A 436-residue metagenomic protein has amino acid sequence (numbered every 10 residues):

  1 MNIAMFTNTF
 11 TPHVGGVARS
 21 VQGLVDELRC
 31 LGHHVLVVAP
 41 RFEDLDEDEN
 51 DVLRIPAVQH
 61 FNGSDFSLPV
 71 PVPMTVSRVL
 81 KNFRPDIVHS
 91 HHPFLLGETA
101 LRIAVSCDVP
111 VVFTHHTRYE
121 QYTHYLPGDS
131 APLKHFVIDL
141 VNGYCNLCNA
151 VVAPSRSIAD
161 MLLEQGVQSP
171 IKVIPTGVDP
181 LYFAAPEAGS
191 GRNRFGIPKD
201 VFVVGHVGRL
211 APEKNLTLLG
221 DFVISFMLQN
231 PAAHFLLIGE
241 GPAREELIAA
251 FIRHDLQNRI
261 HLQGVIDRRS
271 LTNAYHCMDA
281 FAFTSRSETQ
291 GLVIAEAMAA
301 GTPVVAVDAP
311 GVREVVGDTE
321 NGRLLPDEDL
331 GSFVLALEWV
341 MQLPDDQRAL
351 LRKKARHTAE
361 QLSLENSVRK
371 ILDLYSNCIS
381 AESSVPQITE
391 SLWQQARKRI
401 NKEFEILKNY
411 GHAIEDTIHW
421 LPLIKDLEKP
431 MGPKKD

Functional and structural regions predicted by a protein language model:
M1-R54, Q387, W393-D436: N-terminal subdomain of nucleotide-sugar transferases
L80, Y144-C145, V265-I266, N273-M278: Short alpha-helical donor nucleotide-sugar binding micro-motif in glycosyltransferases
A184-I197: A short helix/loop element that forms part of the nucleotide-sugar donor recognition site in Leloir-type
P198-I224: Conserved donor-binding/catalytic core segment of Leloir-type glycosyltransferases
E246-I266: Nucleotide-activated donor-binding/catalytic signature segment of Leloir-type glycosyltransferases, i.e., the conserved
R286: Aromatic "clamp/platform" in nucleotide-sugar-dependent glycosyltransferases that forms part of the donor/acceptor
P303-A306: Short hydrophobic beta-strand element within catalytic cores of glycosyltransferases and related nucleotide-activated
D318-T319, R323-L330, W339-D345: Conserved acidic donor-binding segment of nucleotide-sugar-dependent glycosyltransferases
